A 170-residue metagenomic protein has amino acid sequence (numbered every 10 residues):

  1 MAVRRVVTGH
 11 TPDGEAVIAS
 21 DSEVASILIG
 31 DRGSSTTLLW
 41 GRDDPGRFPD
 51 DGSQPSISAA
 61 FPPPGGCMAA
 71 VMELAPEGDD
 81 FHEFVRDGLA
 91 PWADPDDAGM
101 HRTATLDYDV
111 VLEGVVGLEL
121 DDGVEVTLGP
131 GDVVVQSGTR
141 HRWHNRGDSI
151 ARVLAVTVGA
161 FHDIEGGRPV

Functional and structural regions predicted by a protein language model:
M1-G52: N-terminal leader/capping segments at the start of a protein or of a new domain
E23, P55, M68-T103, S137-R140: Conserved short histidine dyad/triad with adjacent acidic residue
V24-S26, V124-V126, R142: A short acidic/small-residue loop/turn micro-motif
Q54-F61: Compact, glycine-rich, soluble single-domain proteins
E73-A75, H101-L118, G159: Short, conserved beta-strand element in jelly-roll/cupin
D107, V133-R142, D148-E165: A short hydrophobic beta-strand segment most commonly corresponding to one strand of the jelly-roll/cupin
L120-G138: Short acidic-glycine-tyrosine-enriched beta hairpin
